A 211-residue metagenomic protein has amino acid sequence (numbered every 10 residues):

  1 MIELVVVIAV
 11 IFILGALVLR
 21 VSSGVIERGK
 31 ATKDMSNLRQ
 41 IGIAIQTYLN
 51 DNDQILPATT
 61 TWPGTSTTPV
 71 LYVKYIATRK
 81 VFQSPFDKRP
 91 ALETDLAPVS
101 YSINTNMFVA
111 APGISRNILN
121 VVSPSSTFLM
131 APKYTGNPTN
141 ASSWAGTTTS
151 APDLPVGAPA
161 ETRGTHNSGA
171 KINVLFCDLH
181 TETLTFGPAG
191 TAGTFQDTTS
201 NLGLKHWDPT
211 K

Functional and structural regions predicted by a protein language model:
M1-S36: Amphipathic alpha-helical segments typified by the pilin-like N-terminal helix that continues immediately C-terminal
T32-K211: Short, well-structured segments within or immediately adjacent to enzyme catalytic domains that line ligand-binding
